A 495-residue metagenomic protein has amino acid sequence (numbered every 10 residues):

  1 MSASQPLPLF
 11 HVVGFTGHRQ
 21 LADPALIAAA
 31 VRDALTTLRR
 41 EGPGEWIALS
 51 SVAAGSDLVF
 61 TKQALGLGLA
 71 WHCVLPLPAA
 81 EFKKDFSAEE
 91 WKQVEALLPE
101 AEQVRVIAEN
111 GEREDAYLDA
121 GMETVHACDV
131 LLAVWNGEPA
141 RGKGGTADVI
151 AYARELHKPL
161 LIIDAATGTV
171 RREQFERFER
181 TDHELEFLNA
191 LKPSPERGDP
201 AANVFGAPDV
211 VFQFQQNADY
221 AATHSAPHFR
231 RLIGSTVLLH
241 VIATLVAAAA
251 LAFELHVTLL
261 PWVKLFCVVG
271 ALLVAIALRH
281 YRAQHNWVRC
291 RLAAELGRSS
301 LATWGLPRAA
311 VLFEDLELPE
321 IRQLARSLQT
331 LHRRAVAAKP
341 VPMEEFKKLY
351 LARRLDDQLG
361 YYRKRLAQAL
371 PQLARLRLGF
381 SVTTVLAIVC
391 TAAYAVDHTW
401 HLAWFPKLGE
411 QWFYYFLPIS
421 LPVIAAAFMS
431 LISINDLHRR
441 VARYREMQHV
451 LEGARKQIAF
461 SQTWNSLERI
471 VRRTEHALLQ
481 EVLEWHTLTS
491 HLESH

Functional and structural regions predicted by a protein language model:
S2-Q174: Acidic/glycine-enriched connector segments
R177-H495: Conserved non-transmembrane functional hotspots
